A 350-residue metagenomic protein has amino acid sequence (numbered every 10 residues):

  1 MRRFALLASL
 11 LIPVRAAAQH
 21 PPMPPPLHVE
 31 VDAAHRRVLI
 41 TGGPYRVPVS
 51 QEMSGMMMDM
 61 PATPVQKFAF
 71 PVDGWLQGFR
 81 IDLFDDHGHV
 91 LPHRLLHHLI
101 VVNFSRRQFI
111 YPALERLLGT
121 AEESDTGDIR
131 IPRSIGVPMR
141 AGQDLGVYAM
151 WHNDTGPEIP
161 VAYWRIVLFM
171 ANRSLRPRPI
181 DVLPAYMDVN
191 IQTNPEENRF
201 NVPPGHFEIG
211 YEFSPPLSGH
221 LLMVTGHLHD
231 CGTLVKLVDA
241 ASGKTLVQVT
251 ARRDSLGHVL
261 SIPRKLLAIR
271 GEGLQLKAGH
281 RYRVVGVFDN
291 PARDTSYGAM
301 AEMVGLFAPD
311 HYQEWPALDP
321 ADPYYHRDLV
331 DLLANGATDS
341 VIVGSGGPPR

Functional and structural regions predicted by a protein language model:
M1-R3: Positively charged n-region of N-terminal signal peptides that target proteins for export
A5-P13: Bacterial N-terminal signal peptides
V14-A18: Sec/Tat signal peptide C-region and signal peptidase I cleavage site
Q19-H220, T225-R350: Beta-strand-centric surfaces of beta-sandwich/beta-rich domains
